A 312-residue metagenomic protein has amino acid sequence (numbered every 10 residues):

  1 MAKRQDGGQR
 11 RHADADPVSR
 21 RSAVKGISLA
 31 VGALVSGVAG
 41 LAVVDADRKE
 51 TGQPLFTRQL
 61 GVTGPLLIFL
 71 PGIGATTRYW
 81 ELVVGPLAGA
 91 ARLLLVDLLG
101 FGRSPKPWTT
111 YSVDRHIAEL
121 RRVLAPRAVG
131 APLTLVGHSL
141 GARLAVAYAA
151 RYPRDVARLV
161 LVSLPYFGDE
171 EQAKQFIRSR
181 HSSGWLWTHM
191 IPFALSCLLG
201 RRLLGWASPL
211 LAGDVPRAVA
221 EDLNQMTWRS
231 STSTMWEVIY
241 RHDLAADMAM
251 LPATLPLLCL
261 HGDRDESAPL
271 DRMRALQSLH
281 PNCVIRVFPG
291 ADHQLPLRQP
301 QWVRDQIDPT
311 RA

Functional and structural regions predicted by a protein language model:
M1-S19: N-terminal secretory signal peptides
Q59-R103: Conserved HGGG/HGGXW glycine-rich cap/lid loop of the alpha/beta-hydrolase fold
L95-V136: Active-site loop/oxyanion-hole signature of alpha/beta-hydrolase fold enzymes
A150, L159-I191: Flexible "cap/lid" loop of the alpha/beta hydrolase fold
E171-K174, P192-L251: Conserved alpha/beta-hydrolase catalytic His-Asp/Glu region
C259-H261: Short beta-strand/loop motif that positions the catalytic acidic residue of the alpha/beta-hydrolase fold
D263-A268, H293: Acidic catalytic loop of the alpha/beta-hydrolase fold
A291-P300, R304: Catalytic histidine-centered segment of alpha/beta-hydrolase-like enzymes
